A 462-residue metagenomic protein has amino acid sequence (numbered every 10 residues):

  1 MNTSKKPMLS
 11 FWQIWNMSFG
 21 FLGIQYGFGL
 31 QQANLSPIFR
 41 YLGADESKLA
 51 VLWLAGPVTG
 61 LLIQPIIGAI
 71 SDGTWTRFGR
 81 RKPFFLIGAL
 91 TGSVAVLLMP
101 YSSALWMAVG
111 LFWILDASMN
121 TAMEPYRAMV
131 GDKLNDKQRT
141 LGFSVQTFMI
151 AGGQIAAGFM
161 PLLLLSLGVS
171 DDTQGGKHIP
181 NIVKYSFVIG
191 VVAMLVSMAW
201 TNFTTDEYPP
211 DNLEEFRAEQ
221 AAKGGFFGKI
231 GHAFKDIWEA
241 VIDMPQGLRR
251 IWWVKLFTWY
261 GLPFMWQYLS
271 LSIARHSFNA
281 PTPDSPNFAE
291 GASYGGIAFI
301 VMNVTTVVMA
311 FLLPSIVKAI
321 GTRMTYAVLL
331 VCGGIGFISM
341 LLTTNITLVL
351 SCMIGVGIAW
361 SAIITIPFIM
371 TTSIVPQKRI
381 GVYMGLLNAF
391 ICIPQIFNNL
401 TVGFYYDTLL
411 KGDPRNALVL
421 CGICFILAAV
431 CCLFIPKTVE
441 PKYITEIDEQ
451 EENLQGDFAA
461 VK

Functional and structural regions predicted by a protein language model:
M1-F11, S103-G110, T121-A122, Y126 (+2 more regions): Intracellular loop-helix junctions on the cytosolic face of multi-pass helical membrane proteins
N2-P57, R249-V254, T258-P283: Helix-loop boundary and gating motifs at the non-cytosolic
E46-S47, D136-Q146, A292, V375-L387: Loop-to-transmembrane helix entry/capping segments in MFS-fold secondary transporters and related SLC/MFSD carriers
Q64-F78, V308-T322, Y406: Helix-to-loop junctions at the C-terminal end of transmembrane segments in multipass secondary transporters
L86-A104, V331-T344: C-terminal ends and interior cores of transmembrane alpha-helices in multi-pass membrane transporters/permeases
A95-M99, S103-A122, L348-A362: Hydrophobic core of transmembrane alpha-helices in multi-pass small-molecule transporters, especially MFS/SLC-type
T121-L134, A362-P376: Intracellular juxtamembrane helix-capping segments at the cytosolic ends of symmetry-related transmembrane helices
V317-P367: C-terminal transmembrane helical hairpin of 12-TM major facilitator-type secondary transporters
